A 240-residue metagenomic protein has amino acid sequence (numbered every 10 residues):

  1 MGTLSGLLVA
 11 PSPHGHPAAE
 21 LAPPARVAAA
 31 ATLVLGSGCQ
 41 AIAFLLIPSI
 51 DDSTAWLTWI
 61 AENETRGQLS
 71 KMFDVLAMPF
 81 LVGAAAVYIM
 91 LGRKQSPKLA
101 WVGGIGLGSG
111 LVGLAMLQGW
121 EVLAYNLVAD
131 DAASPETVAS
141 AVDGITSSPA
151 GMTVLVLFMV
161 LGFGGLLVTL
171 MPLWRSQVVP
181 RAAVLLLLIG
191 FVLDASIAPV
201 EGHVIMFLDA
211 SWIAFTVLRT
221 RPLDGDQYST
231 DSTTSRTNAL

Functional and structural regions predicted by a protein language model:
G2-L240: Hydrophobic, aromatic-enriched alpha-helical segments typical of multi-pass transmembrane helices
